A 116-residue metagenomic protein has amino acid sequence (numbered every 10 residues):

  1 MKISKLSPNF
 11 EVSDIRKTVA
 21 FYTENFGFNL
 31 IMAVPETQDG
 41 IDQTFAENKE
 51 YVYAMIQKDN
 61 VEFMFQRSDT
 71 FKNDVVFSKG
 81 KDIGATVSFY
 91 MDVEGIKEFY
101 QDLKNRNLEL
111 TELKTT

Functional and structural regions predicted by a protein language model:
M1, E47-K49, D82-G84: Short coil/turn motifs at beta-sheet boundaries
K2-L6: Extreme N-terminal starter segment of soluble prokaryotic enzymes
N9-E62: Core segments of cupin and vicinal oxygen chelate
S13-R16, T70-K72, D82-T116: Vicinal oxygen chelate
E36, T70-V75: N-terminal glycine-rich cofactor-binding segment
F45-A46, A54-M55, S78-K81, Y100: Short secondary-structure boundary/capping segments
E62-F63, L110: Predominantly a core beta-strand signature of beta-propeller blades across repeat-based propeller domains
